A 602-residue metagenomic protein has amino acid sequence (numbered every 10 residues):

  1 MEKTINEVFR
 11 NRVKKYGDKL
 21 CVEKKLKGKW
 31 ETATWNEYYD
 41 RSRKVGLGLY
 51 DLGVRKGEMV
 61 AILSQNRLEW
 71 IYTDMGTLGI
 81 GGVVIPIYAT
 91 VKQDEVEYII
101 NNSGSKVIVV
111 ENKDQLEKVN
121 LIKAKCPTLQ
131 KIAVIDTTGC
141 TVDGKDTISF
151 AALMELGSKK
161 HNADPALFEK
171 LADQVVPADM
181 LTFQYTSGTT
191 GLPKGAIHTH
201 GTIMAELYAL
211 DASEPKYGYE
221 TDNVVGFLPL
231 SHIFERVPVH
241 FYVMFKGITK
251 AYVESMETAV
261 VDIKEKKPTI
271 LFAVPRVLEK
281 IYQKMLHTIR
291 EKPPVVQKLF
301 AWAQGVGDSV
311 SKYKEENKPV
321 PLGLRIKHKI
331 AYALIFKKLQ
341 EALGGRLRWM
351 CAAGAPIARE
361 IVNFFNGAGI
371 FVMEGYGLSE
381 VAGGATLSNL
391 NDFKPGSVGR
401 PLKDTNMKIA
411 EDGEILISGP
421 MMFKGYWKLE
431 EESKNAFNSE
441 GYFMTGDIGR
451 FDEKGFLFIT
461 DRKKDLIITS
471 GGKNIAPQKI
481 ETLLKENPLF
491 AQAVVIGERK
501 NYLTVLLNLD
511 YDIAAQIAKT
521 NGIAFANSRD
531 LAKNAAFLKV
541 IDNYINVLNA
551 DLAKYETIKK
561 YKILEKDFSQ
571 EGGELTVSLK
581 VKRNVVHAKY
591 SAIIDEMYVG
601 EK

Functional and structural regions predicted by a protein language model:
F9-R10, L52, G79-L156, V540 (+1 more regions): Structural core segment of the AMP-binding/adenylate-forming
G17-L20, V134, S158-Y185, L192 (+1 more regions): Conserved pre-ATP/AMP-binding loop-to-beta segment of ANL
V22-M75, K92-E97, S149-E155, H200: Conserved AMP-binding/adenylate-forming core of the ANL superfamily
T32-N36, A151, L181-L207: Conserved AMP-binding A3 loop
L116-V176, M285-F336: ANL superfamily adenylate-forming
M204-N223, L230-K329, A333-F336, R346: Conserved AMP-binding/adenylation subdomain of ANL enzymes
P401-T469, E486: Conserved ATP-binding/catalytic segment of the ANL
Q492-V495, K539-K602: Conserved C-terminal "lid"/linker of ANL adenylate-forming enzymes
